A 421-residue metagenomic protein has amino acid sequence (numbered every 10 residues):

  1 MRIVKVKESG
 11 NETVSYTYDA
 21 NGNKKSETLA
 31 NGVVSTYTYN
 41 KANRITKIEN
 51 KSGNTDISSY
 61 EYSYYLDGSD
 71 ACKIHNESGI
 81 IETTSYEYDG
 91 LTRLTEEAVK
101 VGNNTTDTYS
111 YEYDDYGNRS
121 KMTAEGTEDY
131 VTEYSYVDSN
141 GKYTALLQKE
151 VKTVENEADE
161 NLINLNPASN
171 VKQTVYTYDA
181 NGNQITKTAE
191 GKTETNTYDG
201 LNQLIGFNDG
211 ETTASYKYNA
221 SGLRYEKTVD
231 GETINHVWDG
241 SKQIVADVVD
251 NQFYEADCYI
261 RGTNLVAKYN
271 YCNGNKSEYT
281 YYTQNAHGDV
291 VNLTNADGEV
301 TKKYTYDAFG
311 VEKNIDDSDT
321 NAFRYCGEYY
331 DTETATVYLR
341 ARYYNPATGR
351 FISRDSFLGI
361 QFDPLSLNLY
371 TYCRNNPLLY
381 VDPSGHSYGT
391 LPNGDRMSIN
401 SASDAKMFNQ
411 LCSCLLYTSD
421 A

Functional and structural regions predicted by a protein language model:
M1-E8, E12-L29, V33-E77, I81-V101 (+16 more regions): Beta-strand elements of repeat-based all-beta scaffolds
K41, S135-N140, N270-R340, R374-Y380: A motif-centric feature for acidic-aromatic and gly/ser/thr-rich catalytic loops and repeats
G200, A286, N345: A cytosolic small-molecule/anion-sensing beta-strand core signal
G262, N321, R340, S366-L369: Activation loop
D297-E312, E333-T336, P346-N409: Short turn/helix-capping motifs enriched in Asx and small/polar residues
Y417-A421: Conserved small/polar residues in nucleotide/adenosyl-binding loops
